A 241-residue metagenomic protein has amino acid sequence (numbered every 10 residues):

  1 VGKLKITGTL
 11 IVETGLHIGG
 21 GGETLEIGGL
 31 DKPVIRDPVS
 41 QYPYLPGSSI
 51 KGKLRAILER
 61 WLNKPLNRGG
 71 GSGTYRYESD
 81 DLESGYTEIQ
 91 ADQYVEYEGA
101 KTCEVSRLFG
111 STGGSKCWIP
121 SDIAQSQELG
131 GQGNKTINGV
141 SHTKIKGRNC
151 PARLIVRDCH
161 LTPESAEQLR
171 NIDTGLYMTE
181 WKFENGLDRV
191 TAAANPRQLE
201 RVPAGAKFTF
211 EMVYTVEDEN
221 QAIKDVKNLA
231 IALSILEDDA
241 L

Functional and structural regions predicted by a protein language model:
V1-W181, N195-L241: RNA-binding basic/glycine-rich loop and surface signature characteristic of RAMP-family CRISPR effectors
